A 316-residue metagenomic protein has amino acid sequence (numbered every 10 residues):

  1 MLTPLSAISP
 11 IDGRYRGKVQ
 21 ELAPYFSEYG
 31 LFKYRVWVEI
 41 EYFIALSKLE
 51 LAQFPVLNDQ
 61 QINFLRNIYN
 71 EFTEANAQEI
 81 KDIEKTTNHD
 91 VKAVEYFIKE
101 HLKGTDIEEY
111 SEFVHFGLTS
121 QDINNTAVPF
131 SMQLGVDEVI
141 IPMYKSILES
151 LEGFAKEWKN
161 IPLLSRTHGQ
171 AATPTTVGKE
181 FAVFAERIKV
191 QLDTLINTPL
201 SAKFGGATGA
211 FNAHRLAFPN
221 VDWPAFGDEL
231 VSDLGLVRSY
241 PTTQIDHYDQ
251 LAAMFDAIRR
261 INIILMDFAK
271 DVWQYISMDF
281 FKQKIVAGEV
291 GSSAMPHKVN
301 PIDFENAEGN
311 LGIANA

Functional and structural regions predicted by a protein language model:
M1-F211, F218, D222-E229, G291-S292 (+1 more regions): A helix-coil-helix interface module used to build multimeric assemblies and to scaffold catalytic/cofactor sites
I8-P10, V19-E21, G153-F154, V231-L234 (+4 more regions): Generic detector of short, locally flexible boundary/turn motifs and exposed helical patches
K48-P55, I107, I141, E157-N160 (+6 more regions): Intrinsically disordered or highly flexible coil/loop and linker segments, enriched in small and charged/polar residues
G169, T242-T243, K282: Short, surface-exposed helix-loop/turn micro-motifs enriched in polar/charged residues
T176, T242, M295: Conserved short-loop catalytic and cofactor-binding motifs
D228-I245: A short, charged helix-loop
D246-F280, K284, E289-A316: A conserved active-site cap/scaffold subdomain adjacent to cofactor or substrate pockets
